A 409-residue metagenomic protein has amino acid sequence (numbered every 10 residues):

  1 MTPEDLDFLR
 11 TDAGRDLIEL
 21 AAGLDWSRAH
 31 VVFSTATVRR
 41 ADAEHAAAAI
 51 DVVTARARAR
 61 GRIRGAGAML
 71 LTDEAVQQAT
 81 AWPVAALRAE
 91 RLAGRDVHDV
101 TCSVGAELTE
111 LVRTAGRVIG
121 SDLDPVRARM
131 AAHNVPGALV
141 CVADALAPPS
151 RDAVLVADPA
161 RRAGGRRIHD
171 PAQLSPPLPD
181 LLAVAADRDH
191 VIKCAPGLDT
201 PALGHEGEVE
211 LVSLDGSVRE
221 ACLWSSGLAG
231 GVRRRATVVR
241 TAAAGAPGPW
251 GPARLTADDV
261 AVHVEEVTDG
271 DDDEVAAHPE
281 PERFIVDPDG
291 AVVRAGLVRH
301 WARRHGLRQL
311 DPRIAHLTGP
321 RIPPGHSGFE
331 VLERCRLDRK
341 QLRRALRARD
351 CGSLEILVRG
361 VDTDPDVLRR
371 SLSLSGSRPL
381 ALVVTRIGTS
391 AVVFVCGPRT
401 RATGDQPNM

Functional and structural regions predicted by a protein language model:
M1-M409: SAM-dependent transferase fold signal centered on methyltransferase-like domains, encompassing both Class I
